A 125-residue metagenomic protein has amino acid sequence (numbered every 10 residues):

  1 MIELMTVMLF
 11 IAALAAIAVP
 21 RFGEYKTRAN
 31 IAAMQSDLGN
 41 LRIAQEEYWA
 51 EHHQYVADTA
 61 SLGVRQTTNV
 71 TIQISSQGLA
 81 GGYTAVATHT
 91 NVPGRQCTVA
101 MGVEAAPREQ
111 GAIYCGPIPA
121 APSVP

Functional and structural regions predicted by a protein language model:
M1-F22: N-terminal single-pass transmembrane signal-anchor helix
V7, N30, G39, W49-A50: Short amphipathic alpha-helical "recognition" segments used for binding
A16, E24-T27, I43, E47-A50: Regular, well-ordered alpha-helical segments
V19, E24, V99-G102: Generic N-terminal leader/processing signal
R21-L38: Aliphatic-rich helix starts adjacent to a transmembrane/signal segment
I43-P125: Periplasmic/extracellular, small/polar-rich flexible segments of pilin-like filament-forming proteins
